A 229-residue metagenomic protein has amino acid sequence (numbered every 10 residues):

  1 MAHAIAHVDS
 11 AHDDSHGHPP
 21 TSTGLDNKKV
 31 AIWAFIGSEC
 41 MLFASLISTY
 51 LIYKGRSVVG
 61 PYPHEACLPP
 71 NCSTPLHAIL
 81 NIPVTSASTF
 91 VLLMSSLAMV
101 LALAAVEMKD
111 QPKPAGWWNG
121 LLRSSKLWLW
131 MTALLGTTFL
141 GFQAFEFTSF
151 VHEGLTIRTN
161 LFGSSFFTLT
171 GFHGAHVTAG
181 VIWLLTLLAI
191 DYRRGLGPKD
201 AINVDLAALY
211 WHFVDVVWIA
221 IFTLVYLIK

Functional and structural regions predicted by a protein language model:
M1-K229: ...captures the hydrophobic TM-helix bundle architecture rather than a specific catalytic motif, and can also fire on
